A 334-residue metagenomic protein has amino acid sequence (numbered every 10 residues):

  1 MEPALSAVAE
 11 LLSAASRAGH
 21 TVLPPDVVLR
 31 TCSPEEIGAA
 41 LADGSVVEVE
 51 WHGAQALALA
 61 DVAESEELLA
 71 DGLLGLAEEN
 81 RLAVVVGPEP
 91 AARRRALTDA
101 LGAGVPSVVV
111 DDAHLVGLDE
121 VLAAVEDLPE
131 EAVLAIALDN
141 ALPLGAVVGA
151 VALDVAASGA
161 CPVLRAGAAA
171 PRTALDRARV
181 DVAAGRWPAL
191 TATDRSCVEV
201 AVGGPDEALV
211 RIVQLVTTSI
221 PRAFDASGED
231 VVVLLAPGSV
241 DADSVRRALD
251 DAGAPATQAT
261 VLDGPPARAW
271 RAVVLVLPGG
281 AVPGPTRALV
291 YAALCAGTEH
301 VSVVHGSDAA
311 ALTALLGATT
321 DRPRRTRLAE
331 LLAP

Functional and structural regions predicted by a protein language model:
M1-P334: Conserved ATP-binding/catalytic motifs of P-loop helicase motor domains
